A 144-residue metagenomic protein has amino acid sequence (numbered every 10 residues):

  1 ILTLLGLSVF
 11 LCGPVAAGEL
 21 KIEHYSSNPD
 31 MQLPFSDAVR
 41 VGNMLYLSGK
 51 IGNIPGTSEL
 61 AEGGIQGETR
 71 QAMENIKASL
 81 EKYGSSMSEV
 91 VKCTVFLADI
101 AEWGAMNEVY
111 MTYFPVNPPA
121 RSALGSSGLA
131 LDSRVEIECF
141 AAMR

Functional and structural regions predicted by a protein language model:
L2-E74, A78-K92, L97-R144: N-terminal presequence-like segments and the immediate start of the first folded domain
